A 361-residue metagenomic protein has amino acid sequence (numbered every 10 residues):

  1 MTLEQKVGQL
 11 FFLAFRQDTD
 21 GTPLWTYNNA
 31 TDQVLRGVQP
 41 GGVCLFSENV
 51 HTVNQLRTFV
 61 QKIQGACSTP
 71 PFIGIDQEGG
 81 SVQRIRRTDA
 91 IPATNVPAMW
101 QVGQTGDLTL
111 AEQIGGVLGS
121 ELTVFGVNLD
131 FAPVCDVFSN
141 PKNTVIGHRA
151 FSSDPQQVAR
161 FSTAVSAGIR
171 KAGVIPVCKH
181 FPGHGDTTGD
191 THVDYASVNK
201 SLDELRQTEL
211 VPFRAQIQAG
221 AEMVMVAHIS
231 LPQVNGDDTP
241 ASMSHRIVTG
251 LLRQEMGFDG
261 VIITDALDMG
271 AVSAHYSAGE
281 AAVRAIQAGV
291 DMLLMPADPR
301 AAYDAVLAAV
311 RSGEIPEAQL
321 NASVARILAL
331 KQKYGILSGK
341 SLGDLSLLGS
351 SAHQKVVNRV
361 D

Functional and structural regions predicted by a protein language model:
M1-G37, Q254-E255, S273-D361: Preference for extracellular/luminal or secreted protein segments
R16, L24-W25, V34-F161, H180 (+4 more regions): Enzymes and membrane/adaptor proteins characterized by extended Gly/Ser/Thr/Asp/Glu-rich, aromatic-dotted
T22-Y27, D203-I217, A241-V248, L252 (+1 more regions): A general structural motif
G65-P70, I169-G173, Q254-D259, G313-P316: Short helix-capping segments at alpha-helix termini
F161-S162, S166-C178, P182, T191 (+1 more regions): Phosphate/pyrophosphate-binding betaalpha-module
T249-I262, A266: Catalytic PLP-binding core of fold-type I/II PLP enzymes
